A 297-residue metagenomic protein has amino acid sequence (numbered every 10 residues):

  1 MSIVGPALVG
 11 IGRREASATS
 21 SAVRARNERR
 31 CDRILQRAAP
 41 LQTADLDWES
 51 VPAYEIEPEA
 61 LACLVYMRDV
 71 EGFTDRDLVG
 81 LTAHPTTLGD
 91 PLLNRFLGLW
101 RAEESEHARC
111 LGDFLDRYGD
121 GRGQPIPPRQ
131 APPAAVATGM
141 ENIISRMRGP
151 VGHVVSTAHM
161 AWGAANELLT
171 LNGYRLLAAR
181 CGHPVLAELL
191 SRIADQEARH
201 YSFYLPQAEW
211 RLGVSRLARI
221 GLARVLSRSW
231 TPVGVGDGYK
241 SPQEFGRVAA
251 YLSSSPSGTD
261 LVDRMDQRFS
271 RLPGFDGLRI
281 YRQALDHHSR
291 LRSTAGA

Functional and structural regions predicted by a protein language model:
S2-A297: Non-heme di-metal
